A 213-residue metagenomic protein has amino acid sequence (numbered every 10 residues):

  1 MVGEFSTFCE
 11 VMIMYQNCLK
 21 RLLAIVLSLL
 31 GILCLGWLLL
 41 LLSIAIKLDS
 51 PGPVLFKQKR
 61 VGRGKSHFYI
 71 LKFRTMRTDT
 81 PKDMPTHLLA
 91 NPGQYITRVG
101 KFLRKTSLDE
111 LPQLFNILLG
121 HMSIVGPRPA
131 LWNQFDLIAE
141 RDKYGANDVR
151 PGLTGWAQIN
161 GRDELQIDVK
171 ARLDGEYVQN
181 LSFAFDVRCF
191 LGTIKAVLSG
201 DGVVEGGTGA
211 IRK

Functional and structural regions predicted by a protein language model:
M1-I13: N-terminal amphipathic/basic-hydrophobic helices that include classical n-h-c signal peptides and signal-anchor
F8, V61, F115-K213: Hydrophobic structural segments characteristic of membrane proteins
E10-D79, N116, F183, R188-K213: A hydrophobic, helix-centered structural microdomain
Q16, K20, I70, L89 (+5 more regions): Short, structured helix-loop boundary elements
F56-Y95, L153-L173: Short, glycine-rich, amphipathic interfacial segments at transmembrane boundaries or analogous
V99: Polar-ligand-bearing catalytic/cofactor-coordination segments of membrane-embedded or membrane-tethered inner-membrane
